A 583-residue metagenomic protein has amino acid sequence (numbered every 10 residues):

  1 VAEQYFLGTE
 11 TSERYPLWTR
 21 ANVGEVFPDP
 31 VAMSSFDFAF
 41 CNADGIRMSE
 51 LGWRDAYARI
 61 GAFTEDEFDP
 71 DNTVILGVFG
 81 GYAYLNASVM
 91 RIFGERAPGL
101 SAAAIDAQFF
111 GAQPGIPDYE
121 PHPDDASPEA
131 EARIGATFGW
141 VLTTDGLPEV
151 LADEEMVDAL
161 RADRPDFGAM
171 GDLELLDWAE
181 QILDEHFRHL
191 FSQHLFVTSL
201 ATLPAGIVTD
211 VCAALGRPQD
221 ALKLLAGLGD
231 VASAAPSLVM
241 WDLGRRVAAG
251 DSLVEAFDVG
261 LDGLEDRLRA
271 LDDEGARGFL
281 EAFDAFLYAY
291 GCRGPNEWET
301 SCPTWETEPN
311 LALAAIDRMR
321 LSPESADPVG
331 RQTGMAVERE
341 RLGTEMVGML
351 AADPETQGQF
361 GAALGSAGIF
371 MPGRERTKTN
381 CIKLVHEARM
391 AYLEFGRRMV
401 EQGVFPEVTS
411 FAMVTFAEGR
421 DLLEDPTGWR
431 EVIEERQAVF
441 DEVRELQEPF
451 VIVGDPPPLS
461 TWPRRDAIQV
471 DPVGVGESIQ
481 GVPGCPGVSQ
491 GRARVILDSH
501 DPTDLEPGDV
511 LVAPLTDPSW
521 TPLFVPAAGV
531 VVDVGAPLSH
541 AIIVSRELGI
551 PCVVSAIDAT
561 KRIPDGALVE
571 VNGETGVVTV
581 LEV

Functional and structural regions predicted by a protein language model:
V1-S12, L17, A21, R494-D509 (+1 more regions): Acidic, glycine-rich flexible loop/linker segments
A2-P372, E387: N-terminal, non-catalytic alpha-helical interaction modules of very large eukaryotic scaffold proteins
Q4, T9-S12, A159-A162, A169 (+4 more regions): Protease-associated
G216, G403-V404, G549: Glycine-centered helix-boundary capping/hinge motifs
Q219, G294, P406-E407, C552: Residue-level detector of short coil/turn "hinge" positions at structural boundaries
A362-P456: Extended, domain-scale alpha-helical bundle/helix-rich regions
